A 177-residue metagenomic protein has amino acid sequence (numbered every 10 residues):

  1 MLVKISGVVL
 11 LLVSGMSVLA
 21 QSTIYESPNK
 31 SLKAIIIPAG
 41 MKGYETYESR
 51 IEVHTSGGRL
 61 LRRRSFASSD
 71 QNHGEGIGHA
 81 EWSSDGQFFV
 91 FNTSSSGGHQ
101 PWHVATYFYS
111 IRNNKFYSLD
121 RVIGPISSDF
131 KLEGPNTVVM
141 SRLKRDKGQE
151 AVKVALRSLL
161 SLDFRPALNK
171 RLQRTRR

Functional and structural regions predicted by a protein language model:
M1-V8: Bacterial N-terminal signal peptides that target proteins for export
S14-G15: N-terminal signal peptide c-region/cleavage motif recognized by signal peptidases
A20-N29, A39-K42, Y109-R177: Acidic, small-residue rich beta-repeat scaffolds with periodic aromatic anchors
I37, N92-S94, R142: Recurrent small/Gly-Pro-centered beta-turn motifs in extracellular repeat architectures
G43-Y47, G98-V104, Q149: Short, solvent-exposed loop/turn segments at conserved positions within beta-propeller repeat blades
L61-Q71, K115-D120: A short beta-strand motif characteristic of beta-propeller blades
S69-G76, S127-S128: Short glycine-/Asp-/Thr-/Trp-enriched loop segments that recur within the blades of beta-propeller repeat domains
